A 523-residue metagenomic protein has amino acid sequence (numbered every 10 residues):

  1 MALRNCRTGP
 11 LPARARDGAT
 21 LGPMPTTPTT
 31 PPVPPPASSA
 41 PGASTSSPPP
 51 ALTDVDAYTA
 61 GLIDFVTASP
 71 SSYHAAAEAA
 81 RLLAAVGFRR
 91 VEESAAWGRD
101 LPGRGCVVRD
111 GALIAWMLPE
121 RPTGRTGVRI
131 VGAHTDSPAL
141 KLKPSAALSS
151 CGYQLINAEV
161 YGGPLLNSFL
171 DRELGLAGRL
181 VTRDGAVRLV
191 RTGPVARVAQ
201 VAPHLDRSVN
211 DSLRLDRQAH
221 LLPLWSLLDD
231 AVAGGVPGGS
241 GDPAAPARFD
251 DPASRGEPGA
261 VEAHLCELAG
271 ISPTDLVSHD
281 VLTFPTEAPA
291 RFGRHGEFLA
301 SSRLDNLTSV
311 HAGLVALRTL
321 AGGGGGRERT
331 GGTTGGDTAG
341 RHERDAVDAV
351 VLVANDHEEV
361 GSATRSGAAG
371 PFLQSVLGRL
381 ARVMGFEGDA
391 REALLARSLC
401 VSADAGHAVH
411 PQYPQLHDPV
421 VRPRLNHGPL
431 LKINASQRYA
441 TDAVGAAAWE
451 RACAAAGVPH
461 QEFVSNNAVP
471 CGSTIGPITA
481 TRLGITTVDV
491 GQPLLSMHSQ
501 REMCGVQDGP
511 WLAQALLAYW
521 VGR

Functional and structural regions predicted by a protein language model:
L11-R523: N-terminal hydrophobic/helix-forming segments and targeting peptides
